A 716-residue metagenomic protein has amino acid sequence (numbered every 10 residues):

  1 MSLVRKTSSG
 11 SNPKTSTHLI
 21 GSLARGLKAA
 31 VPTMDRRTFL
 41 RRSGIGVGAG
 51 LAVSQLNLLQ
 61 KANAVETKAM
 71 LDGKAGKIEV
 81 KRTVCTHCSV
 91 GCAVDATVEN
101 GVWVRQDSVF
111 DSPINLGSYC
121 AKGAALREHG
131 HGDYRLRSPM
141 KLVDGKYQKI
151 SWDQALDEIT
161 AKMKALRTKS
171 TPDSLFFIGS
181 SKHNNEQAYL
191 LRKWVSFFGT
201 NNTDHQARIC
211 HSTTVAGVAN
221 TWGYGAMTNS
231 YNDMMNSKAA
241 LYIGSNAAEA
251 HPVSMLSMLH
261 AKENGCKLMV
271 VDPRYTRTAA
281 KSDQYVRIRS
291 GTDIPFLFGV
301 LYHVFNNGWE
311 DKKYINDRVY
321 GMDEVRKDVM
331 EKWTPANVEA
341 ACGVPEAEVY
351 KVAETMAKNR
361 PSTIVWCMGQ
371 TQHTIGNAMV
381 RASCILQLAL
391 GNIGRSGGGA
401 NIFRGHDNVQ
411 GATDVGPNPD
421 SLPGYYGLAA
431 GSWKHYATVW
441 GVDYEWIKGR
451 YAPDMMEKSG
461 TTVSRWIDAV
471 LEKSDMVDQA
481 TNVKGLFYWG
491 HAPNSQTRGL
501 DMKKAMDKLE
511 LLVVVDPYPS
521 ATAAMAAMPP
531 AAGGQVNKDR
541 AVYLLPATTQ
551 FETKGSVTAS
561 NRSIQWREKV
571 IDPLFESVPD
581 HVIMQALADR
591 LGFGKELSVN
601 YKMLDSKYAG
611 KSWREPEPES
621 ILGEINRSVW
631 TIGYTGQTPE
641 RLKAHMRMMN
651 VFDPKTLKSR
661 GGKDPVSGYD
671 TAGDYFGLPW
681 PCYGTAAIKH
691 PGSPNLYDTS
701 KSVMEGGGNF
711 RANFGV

Functional and structural regions predicted by a protein language model:
S2-W309, R318, V325, P345-E346 (+5 more regions): N-terminal export/assembly segments and adjacent metallocofactor-ligating motifs of anaerobic energy-metabolism
S8, S16-H18, A161, I632 (+5 more regions): N-terminal compositionally biased, intrinsically disordered segments and leader/signal-like regions
S16, I20, P618, P639-A644: Short amphipathic alpha-helical segments that mediate assembly, nucleic-acid/protein binding, or membrane association
A29, T33, S628-T631, F652: Surface-exposed polar/charged interaction patches
G101, G145, G397, N561-R562: Detector for glycine-centered tight turns/loop "hinges" at secondary-structure junctions
H211-I385, A389-R395, F403-T631, T635 (+2 more regions): Non-catalytic alpha/beta scaffold blocks inside enzyme catalytic domains
K569, G633, A644-G661: Polynucleotide-recognition surfaces of large bacterial nucleic-acid defense/processing enzymes
L657, G662-D664, G668-T671, Y675 (+1 more regions): Non-catalytic, alpha-helical, charged scaffold/linker segments that couple or flank catalytic or architectural cores
